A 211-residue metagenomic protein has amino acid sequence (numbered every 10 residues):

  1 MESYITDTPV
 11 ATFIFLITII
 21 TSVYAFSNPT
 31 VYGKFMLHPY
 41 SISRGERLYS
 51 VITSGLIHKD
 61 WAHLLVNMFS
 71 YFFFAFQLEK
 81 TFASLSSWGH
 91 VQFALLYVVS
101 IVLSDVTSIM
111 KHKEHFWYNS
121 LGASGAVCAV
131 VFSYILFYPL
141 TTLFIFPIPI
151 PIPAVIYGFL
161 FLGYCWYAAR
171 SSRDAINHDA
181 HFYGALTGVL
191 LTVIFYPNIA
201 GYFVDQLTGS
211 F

Functional and structural regions predicted by a protein language model:
M1-F211: A detector for small-residue-rich transmembrane helices and their helix-helix packing motifs
